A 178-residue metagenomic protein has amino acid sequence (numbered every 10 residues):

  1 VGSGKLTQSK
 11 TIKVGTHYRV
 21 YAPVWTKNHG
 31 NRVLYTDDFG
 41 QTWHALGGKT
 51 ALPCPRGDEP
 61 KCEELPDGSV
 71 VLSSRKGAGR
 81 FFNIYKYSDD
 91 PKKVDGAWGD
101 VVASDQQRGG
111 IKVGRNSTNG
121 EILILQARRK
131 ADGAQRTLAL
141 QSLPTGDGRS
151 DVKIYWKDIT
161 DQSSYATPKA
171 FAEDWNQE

Functional and structural regions predicted by a protein language model:
V1-T118, I124-Q177: Beta-rich carbohydrate-recognition and catalytic domains
